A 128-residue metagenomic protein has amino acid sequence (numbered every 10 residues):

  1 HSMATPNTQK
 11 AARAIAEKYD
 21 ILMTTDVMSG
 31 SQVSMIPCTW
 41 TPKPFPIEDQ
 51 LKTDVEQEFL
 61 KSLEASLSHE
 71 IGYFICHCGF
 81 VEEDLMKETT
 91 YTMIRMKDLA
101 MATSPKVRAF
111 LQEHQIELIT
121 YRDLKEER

Functional and structural regions predicted by a protein language model:
H1-P42, P46-Q57, L67: Catalytic domains of cell-wall/extracellular-matrix polysaccharide-remodeling enzymes, centered on de-N-acetylation
T5, P46, T53, V81-E82 (+2 more regions): Serine/threonine-rich low-complexity intrinsically disordered regions
N7-K18, V55-G72, C76, T103-I116: Histidine/acidic residue-rich metal-binding segments in metalloenzymes
V27, C76-C78, R122: Short secondary-structure boundary segments
S34-P37, D84-L85, R128: Short, solvent-exposed polar/charged micro-motifs at secondary-structure junctions
H69-M96: A structured, mid-to-C-terminal "fold-capping" secondary-structure block
E88-R128: C-terminal domain-boundary segment and adjacent tail
